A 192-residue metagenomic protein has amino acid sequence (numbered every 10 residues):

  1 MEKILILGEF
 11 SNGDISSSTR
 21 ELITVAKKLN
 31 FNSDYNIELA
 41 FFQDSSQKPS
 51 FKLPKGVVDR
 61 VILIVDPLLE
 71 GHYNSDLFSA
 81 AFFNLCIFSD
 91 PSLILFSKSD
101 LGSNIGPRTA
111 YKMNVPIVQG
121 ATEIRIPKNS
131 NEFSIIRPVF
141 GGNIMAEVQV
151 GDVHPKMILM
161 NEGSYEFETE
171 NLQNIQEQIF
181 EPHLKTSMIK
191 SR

Functional and structural regions predicted by a protein language model:
M1-R192: N-terminal glycine-rich FAD/FM-binding segment characteristic of electron-transfer flavoproteins
